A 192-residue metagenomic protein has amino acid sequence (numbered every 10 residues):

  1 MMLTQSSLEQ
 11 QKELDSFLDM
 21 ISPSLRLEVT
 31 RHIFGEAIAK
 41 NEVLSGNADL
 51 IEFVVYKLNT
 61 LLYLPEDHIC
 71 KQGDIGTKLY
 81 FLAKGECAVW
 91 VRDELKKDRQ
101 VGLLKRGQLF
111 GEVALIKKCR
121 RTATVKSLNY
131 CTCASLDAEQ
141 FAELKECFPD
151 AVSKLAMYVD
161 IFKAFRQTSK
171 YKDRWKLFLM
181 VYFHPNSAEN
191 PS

Functional and structural regions predicted by a protein language model:
M1-S7: Amphipathic alpha-helical segments that form the core helices of the histone-fold
L8-H68, L144-S187: Cyclic nucleotide-binding regulatory module and flanking cytosolic helices
L25-N129, E139-E143, P191-S192: Regulatory nucleotide-sensing modules
